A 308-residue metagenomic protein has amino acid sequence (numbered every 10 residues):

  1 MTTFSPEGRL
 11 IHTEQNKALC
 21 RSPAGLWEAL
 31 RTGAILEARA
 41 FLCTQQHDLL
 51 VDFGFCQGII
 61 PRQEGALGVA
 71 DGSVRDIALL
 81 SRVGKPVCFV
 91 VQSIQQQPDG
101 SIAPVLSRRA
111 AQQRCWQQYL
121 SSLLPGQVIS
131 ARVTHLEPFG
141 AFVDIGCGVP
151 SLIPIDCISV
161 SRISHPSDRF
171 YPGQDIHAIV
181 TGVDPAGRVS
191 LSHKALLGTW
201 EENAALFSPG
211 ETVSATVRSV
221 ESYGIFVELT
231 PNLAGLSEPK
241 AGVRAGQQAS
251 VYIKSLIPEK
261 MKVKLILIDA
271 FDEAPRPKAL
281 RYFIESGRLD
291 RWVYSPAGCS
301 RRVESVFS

Functional and structural regions predicted by a protein language model:
M1-F53, V74-A103, S130, P138 (+3 more regions): OB-fold/S1-family RNA-binding modules
G25-L26, R114-L123, A195-G210, A274-R281: DE-rich acidic low-complexity regions and acidic surface loops
L50-G54, I59-Q63, P104-R109, F142-G146 (+4 more regions): Short, acidic/hydrophobic/Gly-rich beta-strand patch recurrent on exposed beta strands that often constitutes part
Q57-S81, R114-L124, P150-P172, G198-E201 (+1 more regions): A cross-kingdom feature marking solvent-exposed beta-strand/loop segments within repeated, beta-rich binding/scaffold
S93, G100, S107-R114, S159: Glycine- and small hydrophobic-enriched segments that form the cores of compact globular domains
A103-A110, H165, S192-N203, P296: Secondary-structure junction/capping motif
L123-P150, S159-S161, H177, D184 (+2 more regions): Surface-exposed interaction/gating patches
H165-P166, Y171, G182-V189, N203 (+1 more regions): Compact recognition or signaling/catalytic modules
